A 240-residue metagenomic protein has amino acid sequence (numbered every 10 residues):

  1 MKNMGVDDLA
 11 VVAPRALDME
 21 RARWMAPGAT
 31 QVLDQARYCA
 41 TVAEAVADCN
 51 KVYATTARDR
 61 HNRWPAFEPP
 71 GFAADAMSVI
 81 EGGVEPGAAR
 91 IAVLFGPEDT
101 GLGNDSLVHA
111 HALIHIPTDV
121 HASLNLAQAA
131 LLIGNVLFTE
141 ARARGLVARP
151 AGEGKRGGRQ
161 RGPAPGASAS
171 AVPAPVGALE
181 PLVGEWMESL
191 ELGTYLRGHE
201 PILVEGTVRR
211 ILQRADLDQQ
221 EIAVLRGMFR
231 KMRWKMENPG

Functional and structural regions predicted by a protein language model:
K2-G240: Post-transcriptional modification and biogenesis factors for structured RNAs of the translation apparatus
